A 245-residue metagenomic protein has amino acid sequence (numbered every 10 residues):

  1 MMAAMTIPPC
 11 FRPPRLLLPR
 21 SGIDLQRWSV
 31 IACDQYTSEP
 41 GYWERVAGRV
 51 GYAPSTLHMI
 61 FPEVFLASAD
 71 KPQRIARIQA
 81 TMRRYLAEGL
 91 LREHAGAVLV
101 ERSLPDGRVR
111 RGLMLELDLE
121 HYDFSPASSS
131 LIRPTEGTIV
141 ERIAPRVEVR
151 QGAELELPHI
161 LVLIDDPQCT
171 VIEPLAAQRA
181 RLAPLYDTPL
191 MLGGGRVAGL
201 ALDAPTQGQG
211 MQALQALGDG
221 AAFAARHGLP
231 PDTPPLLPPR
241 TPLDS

Functional and structural regions predicted by a protein language model:
M2-G195, P234-L237: N-terminal extension/subdomain marker
R150, Q207-S245: A sequence-level detector for short glycine-anchored, His/Arg-bearing signature motifs that mark catalytic or binding
A180-L217: Glycine-rich phosphate-binding "P-loop"
